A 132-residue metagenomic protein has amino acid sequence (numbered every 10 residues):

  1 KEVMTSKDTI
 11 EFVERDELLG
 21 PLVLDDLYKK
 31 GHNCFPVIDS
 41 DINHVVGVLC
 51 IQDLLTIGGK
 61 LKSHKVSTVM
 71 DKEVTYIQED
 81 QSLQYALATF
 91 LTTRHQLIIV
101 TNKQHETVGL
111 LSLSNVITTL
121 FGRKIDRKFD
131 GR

Functional and structural regions predicted by a protein language model:
K1-R132: Soluble cytosolic regulatory domains appended to membrane proteins
